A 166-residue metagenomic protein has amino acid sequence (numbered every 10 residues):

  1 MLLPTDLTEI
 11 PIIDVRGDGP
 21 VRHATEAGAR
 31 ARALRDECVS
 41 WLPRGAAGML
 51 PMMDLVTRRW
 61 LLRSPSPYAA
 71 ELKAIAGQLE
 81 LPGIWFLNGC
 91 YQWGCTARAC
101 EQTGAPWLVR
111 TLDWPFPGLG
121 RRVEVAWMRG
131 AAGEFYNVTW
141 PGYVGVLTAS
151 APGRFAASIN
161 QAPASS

Functional and structural regions predicted by a protein language model:
M1-S166: N-terminal mature-domain region immediately after signal-peptide cleavage in secreted/organellar precursors
